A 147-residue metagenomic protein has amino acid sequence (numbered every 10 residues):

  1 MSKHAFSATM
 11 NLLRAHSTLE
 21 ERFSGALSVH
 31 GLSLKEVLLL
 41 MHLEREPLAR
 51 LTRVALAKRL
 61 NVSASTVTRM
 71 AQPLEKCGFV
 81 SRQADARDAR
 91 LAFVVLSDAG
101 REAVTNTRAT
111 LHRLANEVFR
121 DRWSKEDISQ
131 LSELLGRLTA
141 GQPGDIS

Functional and structural regions predicted by a protein language model:
M1, K125-S147: C-terminal regulatory/oligomerization modules of transcriptional regulators
M1-H30, C77-F79, K125: N-terminal leader segment of winged-helix/HTH proteins
S7, N11, L38-H42, E102: Pre-recognition alpha-helix immediately N-terminal to the DNA-recognition helix within helix-turn-helix or winged-helix
L13, M41-L48, R108, G136: Short, locally clustered residues in the helix-turn-helix/winged-helix DNA-binding domain
S17, E21-S63, S147: N-terminal helix-turn-helix DNA-binding core of bacterial DNA-binding proteins
R53, A71-Q72: Short, hydrophobic-biased segments on the C-terminal half of alpha helices that form "recognition helices"
Q72-Q130: Charged, amphipathic alpha-helical coiled-coil/dimerization segments
